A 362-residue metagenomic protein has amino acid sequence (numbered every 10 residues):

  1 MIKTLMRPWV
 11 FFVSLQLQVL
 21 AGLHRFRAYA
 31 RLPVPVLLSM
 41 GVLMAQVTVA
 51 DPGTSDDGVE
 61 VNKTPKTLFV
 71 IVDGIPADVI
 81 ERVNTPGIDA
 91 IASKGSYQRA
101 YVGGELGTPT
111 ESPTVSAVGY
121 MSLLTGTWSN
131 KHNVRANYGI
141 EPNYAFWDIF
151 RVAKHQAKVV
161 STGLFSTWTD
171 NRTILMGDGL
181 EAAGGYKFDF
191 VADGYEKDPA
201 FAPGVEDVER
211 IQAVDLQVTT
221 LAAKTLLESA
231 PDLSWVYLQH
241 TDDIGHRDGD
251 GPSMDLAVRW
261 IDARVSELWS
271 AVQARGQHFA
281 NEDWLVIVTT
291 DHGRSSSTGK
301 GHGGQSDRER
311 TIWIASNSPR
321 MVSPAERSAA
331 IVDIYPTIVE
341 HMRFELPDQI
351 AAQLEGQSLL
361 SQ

Functional and structural regions predicted by a protein language model:
Q18, R31-A45: Bacterial N-terminal signal peptides
T48-Y97: Active-site-proximal N-terminal segment of extracellular/periplasmic enzymes that hydrolyze or transfer
L68-F69, G87-I88, W260-H302, I338: Metal-dependent active-site segment of extracytoplasmic phospho-/sulfohydrolases and closely related
D78-V115, G126, G163: Short, structured active-site-proximal loop/turn typified by the sulfatase FGly-forming signature C/S-X-P-X-R
V118-Y120, L124-T127, H302-L346, L360: Substrate-binding rim/cap in mid-to-C-terminal beta-strand-loop elements of soluble/periplasmic
N130, V134-E206: Catalytic-site neighborhoods of secreted/periplasmic enzymes that process anionic sulfate/phosphate groups
G177-L180, A192-G194, T220-E267: Active-site His/acidic residue clusters
